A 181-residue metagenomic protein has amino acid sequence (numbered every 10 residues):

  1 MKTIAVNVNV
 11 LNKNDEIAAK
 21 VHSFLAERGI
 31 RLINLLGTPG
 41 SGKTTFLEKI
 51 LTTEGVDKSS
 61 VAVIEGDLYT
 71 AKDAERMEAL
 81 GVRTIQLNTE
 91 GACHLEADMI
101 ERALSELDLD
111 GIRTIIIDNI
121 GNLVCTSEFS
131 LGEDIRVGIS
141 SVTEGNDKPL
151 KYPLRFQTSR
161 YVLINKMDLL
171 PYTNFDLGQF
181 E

Functional and structural regions predicted by a protein language model:
I4-S23, E27-L36, S41, T45-F46 (+2 more regions): Nucleotide-state-sensitive switch-loop elements of NTP-binding domains
A62, I135-I139, F156-L170: Conserved beta-strand/loop subsegment of P-loop NTPase cores
L80-G81, L131-I135, P153-R155, Q179-E181: Glycine-rich, phosphate-binding/catalytic loops in enzymes
K148-Y152: Conserved SF2 helicase motif VI
K166-E181: GTPase G-domain guanine-specificity segment
